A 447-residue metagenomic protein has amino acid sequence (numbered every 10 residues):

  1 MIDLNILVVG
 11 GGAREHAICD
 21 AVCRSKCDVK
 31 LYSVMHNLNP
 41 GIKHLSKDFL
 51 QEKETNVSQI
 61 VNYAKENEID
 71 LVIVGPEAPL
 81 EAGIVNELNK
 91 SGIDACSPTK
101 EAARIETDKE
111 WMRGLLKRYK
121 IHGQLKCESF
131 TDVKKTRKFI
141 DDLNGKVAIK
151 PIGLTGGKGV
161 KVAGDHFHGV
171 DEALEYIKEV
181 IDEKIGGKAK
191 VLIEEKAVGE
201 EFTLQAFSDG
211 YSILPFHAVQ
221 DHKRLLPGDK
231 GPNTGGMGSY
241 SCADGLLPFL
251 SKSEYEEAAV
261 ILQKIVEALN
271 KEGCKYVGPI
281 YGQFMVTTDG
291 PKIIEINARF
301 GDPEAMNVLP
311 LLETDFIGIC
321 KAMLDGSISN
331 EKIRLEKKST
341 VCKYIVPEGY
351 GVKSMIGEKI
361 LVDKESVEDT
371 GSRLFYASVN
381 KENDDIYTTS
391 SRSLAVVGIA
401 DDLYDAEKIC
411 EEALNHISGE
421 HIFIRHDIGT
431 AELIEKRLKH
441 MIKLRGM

Functional and structural regions predicted by a protein language model:
M1-E101: ATP-binding N-terminal substructure of ATP-dependent carboxylate-amine bond-forming enzymes
K47-N56, C127-D132, A163: Short acidic-hydrophobic, aromatic-tinged amphipathic segments that line or gate anion-handling sites
C96-G159: A conserved helix-loop-beta module that forms one wall/lid of the active-site cleft in ATP-utilizing catalytic domains
I152-L154, I386-S391: Short, flexible turn/loop "capping" segments at secondary-structure junctions
V160-A305: Internal nucleotide-binding/catalytic subdomain
E256-I280, N297-D369, K381-E382: Active-site "cap" helix and flanking loop/linker of ATP-utilizing ligase/carboxylase catalytic domains
V379-N380, T388-M447: Generic C-terminus detector
